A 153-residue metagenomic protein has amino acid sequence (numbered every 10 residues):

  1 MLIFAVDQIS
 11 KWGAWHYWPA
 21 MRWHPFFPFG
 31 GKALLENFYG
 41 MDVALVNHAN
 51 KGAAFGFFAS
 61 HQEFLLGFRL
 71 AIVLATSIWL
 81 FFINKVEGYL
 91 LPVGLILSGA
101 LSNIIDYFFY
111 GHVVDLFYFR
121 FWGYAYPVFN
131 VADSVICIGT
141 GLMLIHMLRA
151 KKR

Functional and structural regions predicted by a protein language model:
M1-R153: Alpha-helical transmembrane bundles and membrane-interface segments of multipass inner-membrane proteins
